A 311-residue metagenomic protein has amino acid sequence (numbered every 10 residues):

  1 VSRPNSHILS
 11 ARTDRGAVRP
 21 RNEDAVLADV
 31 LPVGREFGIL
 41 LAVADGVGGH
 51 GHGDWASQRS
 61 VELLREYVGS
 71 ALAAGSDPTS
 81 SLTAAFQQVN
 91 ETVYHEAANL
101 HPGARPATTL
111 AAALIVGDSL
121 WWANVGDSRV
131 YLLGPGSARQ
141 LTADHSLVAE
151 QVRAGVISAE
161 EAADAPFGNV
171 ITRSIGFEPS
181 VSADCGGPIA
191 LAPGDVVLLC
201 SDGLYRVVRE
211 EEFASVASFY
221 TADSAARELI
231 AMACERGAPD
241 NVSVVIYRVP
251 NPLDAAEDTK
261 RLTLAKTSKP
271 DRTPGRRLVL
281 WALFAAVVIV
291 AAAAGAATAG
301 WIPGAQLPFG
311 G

Functional and structural regions predicted by a protein language model:
V1-G311: PP2C/PPM-type serine/threonine phosphatase catalytic domain
